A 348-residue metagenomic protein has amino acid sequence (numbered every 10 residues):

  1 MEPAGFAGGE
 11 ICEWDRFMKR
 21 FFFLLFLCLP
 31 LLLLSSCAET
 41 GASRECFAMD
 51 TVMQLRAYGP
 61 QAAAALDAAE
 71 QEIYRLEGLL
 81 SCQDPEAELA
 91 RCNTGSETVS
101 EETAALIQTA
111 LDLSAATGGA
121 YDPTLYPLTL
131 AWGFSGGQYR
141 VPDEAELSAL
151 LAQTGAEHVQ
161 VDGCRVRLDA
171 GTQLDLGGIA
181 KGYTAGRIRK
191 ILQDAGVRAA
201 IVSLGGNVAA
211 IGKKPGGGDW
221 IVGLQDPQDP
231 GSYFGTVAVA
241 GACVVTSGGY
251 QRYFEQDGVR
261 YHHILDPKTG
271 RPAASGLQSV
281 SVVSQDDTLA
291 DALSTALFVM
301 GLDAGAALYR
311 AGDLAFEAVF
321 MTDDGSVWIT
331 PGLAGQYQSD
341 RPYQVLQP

Functional and structural regions predicted by a protein language model:
M1-E2, D15: Periodic low-complexity repeat segments enriched in small/acidic residues
E2-A4, G8-G9: Ser/Thr/Pro/Gly-rich low-complexity, intrinsically disordered segments
G9, E13-D15, R20-P348: Mature catalytic core of soluble alpha/beta enzymes
